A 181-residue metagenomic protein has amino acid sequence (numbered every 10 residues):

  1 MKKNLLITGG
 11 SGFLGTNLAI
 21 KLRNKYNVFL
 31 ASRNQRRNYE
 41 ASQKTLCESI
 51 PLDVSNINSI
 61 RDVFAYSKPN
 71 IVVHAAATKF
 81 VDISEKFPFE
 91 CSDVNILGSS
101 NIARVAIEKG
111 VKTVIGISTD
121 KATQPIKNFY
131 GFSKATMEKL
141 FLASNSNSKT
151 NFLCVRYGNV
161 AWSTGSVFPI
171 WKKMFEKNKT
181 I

Functional and structural regions predicted by a protein language model:
L5-K25: N-terminal Rossmann NAD(P)H-binding glycine-rich loop of SDR-like oxidoreductase domains
T8, A31, V72-A76, V114-T119 (+1 more regions): SDR active-site strand-loop-helix element
Y26-N38: Conserved glycine-rich Rossmann-like NAD(P)H-binding loop of the short-chain dehydrogenase/reductase
Q43-N56: Rossmann-fold cofactor-recognition segment
V54-D93: NAD(P)H-binding glycine-rich loop region in Rossmannoid oxidoreductase-like domains and their noncatalytic homologs
F129-I181: NAD(P)-dependent short-chain dehydrogenase/reductase
